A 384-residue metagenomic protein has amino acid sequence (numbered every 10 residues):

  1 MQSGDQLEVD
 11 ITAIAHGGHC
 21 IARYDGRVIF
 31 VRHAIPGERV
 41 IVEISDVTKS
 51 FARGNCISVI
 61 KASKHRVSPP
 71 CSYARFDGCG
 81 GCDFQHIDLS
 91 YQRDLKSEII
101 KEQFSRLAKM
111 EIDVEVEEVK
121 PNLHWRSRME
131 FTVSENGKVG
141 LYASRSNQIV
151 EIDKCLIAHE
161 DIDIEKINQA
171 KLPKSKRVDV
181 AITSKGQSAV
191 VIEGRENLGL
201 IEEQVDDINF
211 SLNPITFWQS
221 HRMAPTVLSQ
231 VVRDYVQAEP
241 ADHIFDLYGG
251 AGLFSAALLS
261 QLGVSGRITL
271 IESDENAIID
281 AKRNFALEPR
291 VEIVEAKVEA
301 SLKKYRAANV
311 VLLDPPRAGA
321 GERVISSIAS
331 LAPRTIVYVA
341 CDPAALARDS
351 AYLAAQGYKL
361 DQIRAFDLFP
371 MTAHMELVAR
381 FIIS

Functional and structural regions predicted by a protein language model:
M1-L313, A318-S326, A332: Accessory RNA-recognition modules of RNA-modification enzymes
V294-M375: S-adenosylmethionine
H374-S384: Core SAM-dependent methyltransferase catalytic element
